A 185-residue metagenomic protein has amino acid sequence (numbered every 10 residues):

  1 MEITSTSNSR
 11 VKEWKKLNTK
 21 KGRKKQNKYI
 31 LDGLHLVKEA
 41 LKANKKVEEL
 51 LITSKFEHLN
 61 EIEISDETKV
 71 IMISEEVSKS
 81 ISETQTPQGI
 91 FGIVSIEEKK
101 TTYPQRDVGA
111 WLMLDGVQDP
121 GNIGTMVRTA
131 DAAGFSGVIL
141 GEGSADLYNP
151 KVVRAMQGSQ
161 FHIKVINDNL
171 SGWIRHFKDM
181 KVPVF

Functional and structural regions predicted by a protein language model:
M1-H58, S144-A145: Boundary-proximal intrinsically disordered activation/regulatory segments immediately upstream of a helical core
E2-S5, I71-S74, I163-W173: Short acidic-hydrophobic, aromatic-tinged amphipathic segments that line or gate anion-handling sites
K25-K28, K46-E49, E67-K69, G137-V138 (+2 more regions): Short active-site oxyanion
K42, Y103-F185: RNA substrate-binding interface of SAM-dependent RNA methyltransferases
H58-E67: Short, aromatic/basic amphipathic alpha-helical patches
E67, I90, A155-S159: Short, hinge-like loop/turn segments at secondary-structure boundaries
K69-S95: Glycine/small-residue-rich loop that forms an oxyanion/phosphate-binding "nest" at active or ligand-binding sites
Q85, G89-I90, V94-D107, S144: Acidic/glycine-rich phosphate/pyrophosphate-binding loops and surrounding catalytic core that coordinate Mg2+
